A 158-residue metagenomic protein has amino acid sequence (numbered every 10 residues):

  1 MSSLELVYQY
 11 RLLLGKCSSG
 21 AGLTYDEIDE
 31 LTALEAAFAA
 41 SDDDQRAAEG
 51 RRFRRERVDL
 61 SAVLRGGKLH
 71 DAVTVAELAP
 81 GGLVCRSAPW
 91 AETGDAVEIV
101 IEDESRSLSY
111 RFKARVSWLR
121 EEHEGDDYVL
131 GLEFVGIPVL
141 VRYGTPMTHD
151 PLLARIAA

Functional and structural regions predicted by a protein language model:
M1-A76, M147-A158: N-terminal helix initiation/capping motif
R57-I99, V129-E133: Short strand-loop-strand
A72-T74, R111-R120: Short beta-strand-centered aromatic/proline hotspots
A79, V116-R120, G136-P138: A generic structural motif
W90, E102-S107: Short, charged beta-turn/beta-strand-edge "cap" motif at the junction between a beta-strand and an adjacent loop
S109-R111, D127-V129: Short edge beta-strand segments in beta-sheet-rich domains
E122-D126: Short loop/turn elements at sensory-signaling interfaces that couple input to output
L140-T148: A short macromolecule-binding patch
